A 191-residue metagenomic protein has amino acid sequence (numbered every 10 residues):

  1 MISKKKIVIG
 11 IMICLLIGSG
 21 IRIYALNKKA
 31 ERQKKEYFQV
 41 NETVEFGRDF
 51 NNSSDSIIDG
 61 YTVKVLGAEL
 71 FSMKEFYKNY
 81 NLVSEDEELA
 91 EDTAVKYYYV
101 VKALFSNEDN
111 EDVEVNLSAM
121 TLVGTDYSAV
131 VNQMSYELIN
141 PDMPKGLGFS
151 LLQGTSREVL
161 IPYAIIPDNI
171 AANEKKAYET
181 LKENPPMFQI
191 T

Functional and structural regions predicted by a protein language model:
I2-V100, L104-T191: Conserved functional micro-motifs across diverse proteins
